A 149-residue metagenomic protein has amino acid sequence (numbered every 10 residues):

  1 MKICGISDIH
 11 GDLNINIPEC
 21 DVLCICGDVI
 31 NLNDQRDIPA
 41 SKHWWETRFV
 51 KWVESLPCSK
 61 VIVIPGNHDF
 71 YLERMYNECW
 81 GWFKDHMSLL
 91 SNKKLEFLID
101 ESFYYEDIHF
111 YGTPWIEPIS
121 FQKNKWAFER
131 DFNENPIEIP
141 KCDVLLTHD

Functional and structural regions predicted by a protein language model:
M1-C4: Extreme N-terminal starter segment of soluble prokaryotic enzymes
I6, G11-Y105: Core catalytic region of metal-dependent phosphoesterases/phosphodiesterases, especially metallo-beta-lactamase-like
C20, N33-D37, M75-Y76, D85 (+2 more regions): Active-site-proximal loop/helix segment associated with metal-binding centers of metalloenzymes
